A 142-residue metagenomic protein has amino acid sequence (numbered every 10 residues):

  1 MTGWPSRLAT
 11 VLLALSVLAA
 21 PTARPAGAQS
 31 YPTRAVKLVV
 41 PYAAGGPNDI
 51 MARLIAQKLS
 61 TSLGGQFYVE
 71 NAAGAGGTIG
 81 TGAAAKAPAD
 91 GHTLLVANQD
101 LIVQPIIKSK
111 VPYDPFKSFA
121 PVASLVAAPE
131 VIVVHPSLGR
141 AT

Functional and structural regions predicted by a protein language model:
M1-P5: N-terminal secretory signal peptides that target proteins for export/translocation
S6-A9, S109, F116, E130: A generic membrane alpha-helix/interface feature
A9-A20: Bacterial N-terminal signal peptides
L18-P25, L125: N-terminal processing/targeting junctions
R24-K117: N-terminal (or domain-start) structured segment
S118-T142: A conserved helix-loop-strand patch within extracytoplasmic ligand-binding domains of the periplasmic binding
